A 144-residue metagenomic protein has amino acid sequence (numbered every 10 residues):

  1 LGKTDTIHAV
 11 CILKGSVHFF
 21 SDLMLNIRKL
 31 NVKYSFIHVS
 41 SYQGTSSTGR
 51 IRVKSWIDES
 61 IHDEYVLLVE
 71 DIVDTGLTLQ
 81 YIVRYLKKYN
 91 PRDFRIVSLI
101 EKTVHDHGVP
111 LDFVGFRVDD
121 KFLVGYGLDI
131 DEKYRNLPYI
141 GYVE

Functional and structural regions predicted by a protein language model:
L1-E144: PRPP-associated nucleotide enzymes
